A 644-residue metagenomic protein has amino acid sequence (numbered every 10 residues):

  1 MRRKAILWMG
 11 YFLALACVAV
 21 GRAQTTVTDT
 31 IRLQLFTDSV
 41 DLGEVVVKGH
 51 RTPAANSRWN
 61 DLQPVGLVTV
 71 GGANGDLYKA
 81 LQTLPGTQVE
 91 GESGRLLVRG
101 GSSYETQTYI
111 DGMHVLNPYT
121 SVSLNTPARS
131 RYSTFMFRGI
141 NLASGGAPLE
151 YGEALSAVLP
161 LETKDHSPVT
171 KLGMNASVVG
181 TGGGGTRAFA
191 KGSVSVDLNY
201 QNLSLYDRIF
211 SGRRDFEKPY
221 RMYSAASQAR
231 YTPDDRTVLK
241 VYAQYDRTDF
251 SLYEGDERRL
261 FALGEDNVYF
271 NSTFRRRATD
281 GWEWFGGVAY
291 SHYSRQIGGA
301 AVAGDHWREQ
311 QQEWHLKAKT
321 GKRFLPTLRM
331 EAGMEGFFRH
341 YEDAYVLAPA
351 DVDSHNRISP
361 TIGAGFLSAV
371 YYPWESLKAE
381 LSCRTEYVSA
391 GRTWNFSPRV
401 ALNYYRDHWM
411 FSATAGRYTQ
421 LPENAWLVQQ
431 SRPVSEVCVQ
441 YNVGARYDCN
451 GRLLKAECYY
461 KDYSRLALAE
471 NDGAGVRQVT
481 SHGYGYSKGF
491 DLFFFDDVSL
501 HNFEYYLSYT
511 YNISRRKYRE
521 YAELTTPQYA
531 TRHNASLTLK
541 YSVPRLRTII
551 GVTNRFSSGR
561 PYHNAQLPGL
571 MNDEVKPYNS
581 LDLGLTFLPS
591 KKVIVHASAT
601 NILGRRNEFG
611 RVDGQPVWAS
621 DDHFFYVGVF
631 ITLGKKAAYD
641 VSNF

Functional and structural regions predicted by a protein language model:
T25-T69, S103-E105, D111: Short, acidic, small-residue-rich periplasmic hinge/interaction motif at the N-terminus of Gram-negative outer-membrane
V27-T28, L203-D207, R214-S224, R236-E313 (+1 more regions): Flexible loop and strand-edge segments within Gram-negative outer membrane beta-barrel domains
A55-Y104, G112-A147, V158, K164: Periplasmic N-terminal accessory/gating domains of Gram-negative outer-membrane beta-barrel systems
Q107, G139-P148, S156-K164, K171-F216 (+2 more regions): Predominantly transmembrane beta-strands of Gram-negative outer membrane beta-barrel pores used for transport
T186, R230-T232, A413, P527-F644: Conserved C-terminal beta-signal and adjacent last beta-strands/turns of outer-membrane beta-barrel proteins
D234, L325-E331, E335-F337, D353-Y463 (+2 more regions): Structural signature of Gram-negative outer-membrane beta-barrels, strongest in the C-terminal barrel of TonB-dependent
F285-A289, Y405-D407, S412, S435-F495 (+1 more regions): Membrane-embedded beta-barrel scaffold of Gram-negative outer-membrane proteins
P373-S376, Y460, S481-N564, L603: Gram-negative outer-membrane beta-barrel transporters
